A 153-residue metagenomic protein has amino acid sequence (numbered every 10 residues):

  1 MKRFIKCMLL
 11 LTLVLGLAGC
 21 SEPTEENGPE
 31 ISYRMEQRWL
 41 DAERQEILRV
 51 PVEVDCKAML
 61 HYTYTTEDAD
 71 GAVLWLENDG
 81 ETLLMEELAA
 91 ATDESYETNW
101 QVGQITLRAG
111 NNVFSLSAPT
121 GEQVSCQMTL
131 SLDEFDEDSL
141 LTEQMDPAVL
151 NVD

Functional and structural regions predicted by a protein language model:
R3-L10: Sec-dependent signal peptide recognition, specifically the positively charged N-region followed immediately by
G16-G19: C-terminal motif of bacterial Sec signal peptides marking the signal peptidase cleavage site
S21-P23: Bacterial signal peptide processing site
Q37-E53, E97-T98: Short beta-strands within extracellular/lumenal beta-sheet-rich domains
V50-V52, T92-R108, T120: Beta-sandwich interaction modules
C56-L60, Q104-E122, C126: Noncatalytic modules at the cell exterior or secretory-pathway interfaces, chiefly beta-strand-rich lectin/adhesion
D70-E86, L130: Short, surface-exposed beta-strand/strand-loop-strand elements in extracellular ectodomains
A72, T120-E134: Edge beta-strands of jelly-roll/beta-sandwich modules across compartments, strongly enriched in secreted/luminal
